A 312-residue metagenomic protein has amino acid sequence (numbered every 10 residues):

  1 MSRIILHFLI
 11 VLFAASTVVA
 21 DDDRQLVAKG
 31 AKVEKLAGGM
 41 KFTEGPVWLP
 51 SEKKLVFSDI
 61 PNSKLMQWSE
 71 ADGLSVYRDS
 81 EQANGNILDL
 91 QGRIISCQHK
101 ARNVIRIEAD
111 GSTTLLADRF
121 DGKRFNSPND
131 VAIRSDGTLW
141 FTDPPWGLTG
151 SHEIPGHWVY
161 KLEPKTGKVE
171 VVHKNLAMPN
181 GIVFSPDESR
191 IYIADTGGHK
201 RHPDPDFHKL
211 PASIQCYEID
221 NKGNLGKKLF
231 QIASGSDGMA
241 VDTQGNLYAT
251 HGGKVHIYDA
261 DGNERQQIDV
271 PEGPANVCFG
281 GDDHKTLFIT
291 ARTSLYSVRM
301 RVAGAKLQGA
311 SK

Functional and structural regions predicted by a protein language model:
M1-S2: N-terminal secretory signal peptides that target proteins for export/translocation
L6-S16: Bacterial N-terminal signal peptides
V19-K312: Sequence-structural signature of mature extracellular/luminal beta-sheet repeat domains, prominently beta-propellers
